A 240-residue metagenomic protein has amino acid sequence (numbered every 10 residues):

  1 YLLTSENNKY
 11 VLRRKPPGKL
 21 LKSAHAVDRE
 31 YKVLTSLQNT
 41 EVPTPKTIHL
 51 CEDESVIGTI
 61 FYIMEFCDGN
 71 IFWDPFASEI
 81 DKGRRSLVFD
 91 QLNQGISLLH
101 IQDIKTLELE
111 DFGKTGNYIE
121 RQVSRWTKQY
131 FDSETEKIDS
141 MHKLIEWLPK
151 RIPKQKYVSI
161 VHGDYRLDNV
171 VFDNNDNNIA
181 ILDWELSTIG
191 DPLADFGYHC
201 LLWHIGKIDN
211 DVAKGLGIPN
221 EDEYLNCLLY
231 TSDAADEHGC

Functional and structural regions predicted by a protein language model:
Y1-T4, L12, T47, L99 (+2 more regions): Active-site acidic catalytic loop and adjacent metal/ATP-binding pocket of ATP-dependent phosphoryl transfer enzymes
L2-M141, R151-Y157: ATP-binding pocket architecture of kinase catalytic cores
K19, S55, I71, V170 (+2 more regions): Conserved protein kinase catalytic core
D28, M64, T127, I145 (+2 more regions): Conserved protein kinase catalytic domain
C67, C200-W203, A235: Hydrophobic aliphatic residues
G69, V123, N175, L193 (+1 more regions): ATP/adenylate-binding site constellation spanning eukaryotic-like Ser/Thr protein kinases, ABC-transporter
D195-L229: Active-site activation/catalytic loop segments of kinase-like enzymes and analogous catalytic loops in related
Y230-C240: Single conserved hydrophobic/aromatic residue that forms the stacking wall/gate of nucleotide- or nucleobase-binding
